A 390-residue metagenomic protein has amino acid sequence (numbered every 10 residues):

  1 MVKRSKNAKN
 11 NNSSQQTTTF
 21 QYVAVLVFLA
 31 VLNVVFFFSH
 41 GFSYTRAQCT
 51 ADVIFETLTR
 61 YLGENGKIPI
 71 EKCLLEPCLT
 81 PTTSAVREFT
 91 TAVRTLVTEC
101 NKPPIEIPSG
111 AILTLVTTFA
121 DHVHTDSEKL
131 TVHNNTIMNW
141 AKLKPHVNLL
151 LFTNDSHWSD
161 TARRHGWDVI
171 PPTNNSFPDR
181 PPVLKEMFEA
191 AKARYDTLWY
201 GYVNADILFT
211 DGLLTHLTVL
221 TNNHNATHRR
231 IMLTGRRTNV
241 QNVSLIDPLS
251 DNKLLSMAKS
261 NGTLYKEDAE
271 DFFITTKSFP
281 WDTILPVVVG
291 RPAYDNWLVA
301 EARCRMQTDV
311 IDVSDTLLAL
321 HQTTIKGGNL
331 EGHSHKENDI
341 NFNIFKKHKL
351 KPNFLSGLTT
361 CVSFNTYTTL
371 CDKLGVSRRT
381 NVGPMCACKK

Functional and structural regions predicted by a protein language model:
V2-G63, C73: N-terminal signal-anchor transmembrane helix specifying type II single-pass membrane topology of secretory-pathway
V25-H40, R94, I107-T117, D121 (+2 more regions): C-terminal catalytic/acceptor-binding lobe
T82-S84, T91, C100: Extracellular mucin-like PTS segments
H122-V132: A short, glycine/small-residue-rich beta-strand->loop->alpha-helix junction that serves as a flexible
V123, L151-V203, T210-D211: Active-site-proximal specificity loops/subdomain of glycosyltransferases
L130-V147: Short, acidic, metal-binding catalytic loop of nucleotide-sugar glycosyltransferases
F188, K192, W199, I207-C304 (+2 more regions): Conserved catalytic core of nucleotide-sugar-dependent glycosyltransferases
